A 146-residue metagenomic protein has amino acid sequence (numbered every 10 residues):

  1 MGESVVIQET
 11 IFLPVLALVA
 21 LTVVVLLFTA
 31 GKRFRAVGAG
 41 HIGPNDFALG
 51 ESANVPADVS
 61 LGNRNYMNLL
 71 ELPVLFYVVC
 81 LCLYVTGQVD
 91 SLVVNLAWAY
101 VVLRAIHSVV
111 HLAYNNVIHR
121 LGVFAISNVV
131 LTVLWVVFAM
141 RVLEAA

Functional and structural regions predicted by a protein language model:
M1-T10, E144-A146: Short, strongly hydrophobic alpha-helical membrane anchors
E9-F47: N-terminal signal-anchor transmembrane alpha helix
A17-A20, W98-V102, G122, V129: Hydrophobic residues within alpha-helical transmembrane segments of multi-pass solute transporters/permease subunits
V19, N68-L81: Core segments of transmembrane alpha-helices that mediate helix-helix packing or line hydrophobic substrate/ligand
L49-V74: Membrane interfacial helix-start motif at the N-side
V78-V102: Short alpha-helical packing/oligomerization segments
I106-V130: Interfacial loop-to-transmembrane junctions
W135-A146: Juxtamembrane boundary at the C-terminal end of a transmembrane helix
